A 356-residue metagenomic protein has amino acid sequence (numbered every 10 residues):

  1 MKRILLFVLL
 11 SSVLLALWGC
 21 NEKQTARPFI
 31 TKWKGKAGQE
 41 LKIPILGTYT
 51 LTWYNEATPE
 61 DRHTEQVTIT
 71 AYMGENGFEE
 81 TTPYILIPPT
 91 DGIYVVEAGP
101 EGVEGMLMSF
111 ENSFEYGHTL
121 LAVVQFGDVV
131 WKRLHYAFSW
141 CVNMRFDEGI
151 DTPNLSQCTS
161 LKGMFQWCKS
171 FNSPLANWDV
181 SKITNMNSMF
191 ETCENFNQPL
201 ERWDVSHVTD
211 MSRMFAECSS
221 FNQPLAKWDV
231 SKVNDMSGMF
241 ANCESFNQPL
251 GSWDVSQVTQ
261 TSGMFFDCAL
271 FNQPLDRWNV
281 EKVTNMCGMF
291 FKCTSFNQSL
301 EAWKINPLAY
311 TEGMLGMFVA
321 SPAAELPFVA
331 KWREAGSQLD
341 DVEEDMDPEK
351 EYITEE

Functional and structural regions predicted by a protein language model:
I4-V13: Sec-dependent N-terminal signal peptides
L17-G19: C-terminal motif of bacterial Sec signal peptides marking the signal peptidase cleavage site
N21-E356: Negatively charged
